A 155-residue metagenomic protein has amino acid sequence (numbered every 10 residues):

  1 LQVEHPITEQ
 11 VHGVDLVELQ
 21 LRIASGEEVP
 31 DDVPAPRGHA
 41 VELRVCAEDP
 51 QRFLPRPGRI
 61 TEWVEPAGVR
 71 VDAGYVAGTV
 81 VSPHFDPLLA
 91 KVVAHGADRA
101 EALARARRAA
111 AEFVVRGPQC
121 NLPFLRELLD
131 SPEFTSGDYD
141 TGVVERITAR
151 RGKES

Functional and structural regions predicted by a protein language model:
L1-S155: ATP-dependent carboxylate activation and anion-phosphoryl transfer catalytic cores that bind Mg-ATP to form
